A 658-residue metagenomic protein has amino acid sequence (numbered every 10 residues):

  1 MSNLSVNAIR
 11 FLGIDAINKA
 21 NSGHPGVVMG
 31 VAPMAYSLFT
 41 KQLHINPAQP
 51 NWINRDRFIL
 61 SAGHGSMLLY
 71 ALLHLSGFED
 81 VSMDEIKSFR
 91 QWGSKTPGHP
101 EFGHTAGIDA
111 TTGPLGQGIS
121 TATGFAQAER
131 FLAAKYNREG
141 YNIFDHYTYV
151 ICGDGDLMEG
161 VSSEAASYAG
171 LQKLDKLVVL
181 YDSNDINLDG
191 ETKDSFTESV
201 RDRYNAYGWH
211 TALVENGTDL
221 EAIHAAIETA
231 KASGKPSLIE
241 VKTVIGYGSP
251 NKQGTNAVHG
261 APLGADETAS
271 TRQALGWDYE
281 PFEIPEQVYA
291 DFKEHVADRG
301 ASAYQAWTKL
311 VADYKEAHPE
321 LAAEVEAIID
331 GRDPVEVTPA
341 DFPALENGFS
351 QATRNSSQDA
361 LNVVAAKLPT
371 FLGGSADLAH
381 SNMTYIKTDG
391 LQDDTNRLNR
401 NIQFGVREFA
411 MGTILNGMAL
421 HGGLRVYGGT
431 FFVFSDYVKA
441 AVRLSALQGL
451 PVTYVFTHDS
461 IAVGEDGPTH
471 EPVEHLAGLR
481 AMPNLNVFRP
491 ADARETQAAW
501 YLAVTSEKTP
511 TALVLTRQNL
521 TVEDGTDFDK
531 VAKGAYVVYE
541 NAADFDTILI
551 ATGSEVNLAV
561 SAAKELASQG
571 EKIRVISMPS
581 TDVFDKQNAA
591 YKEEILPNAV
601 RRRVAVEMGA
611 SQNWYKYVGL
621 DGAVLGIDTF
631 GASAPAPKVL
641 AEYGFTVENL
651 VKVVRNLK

Functional and structural regions predicted by a protein language model:
M1-V31, I151-C152, D156-L157, V178 (+7 more regions): Conserved acidic/glycine
A20, D56-R57, I108-T111, Y141-E159 (+5 more regions): A short, small-residue-rich loop immediately preceding and capping a beta-strand
G30-L171, Y385-I386, M418, G525: Cofactor-binding active-site loop characterized by glycine-rich and histidine/acidic residues
Y36-Q42, A71-F78, T123-A134, G170-L174 (+6 more regions): Alpha-helix C-terminal capping segments
F78-F89, G170-D182, N205-W209, A446-I461 (+1 more regions): A glycine-rich helix N-cap at a beta->alpha junction
F89-K95, S375-S381, T388, V406-F409 (+3 more regions): Short glycine-enriched loops at secondary-structure junctions
Q91-G103, Q127, F131-A134, G140-D145 (+3 more regions): Thiamine diphosphate
Q117-A122, L157-E164, F409-T413, D436-K439 (+1 more regions): Short glycine/serine/threonine-rich phosphate/pyrophosphate-binding segments that cradle anionic phosphate groups
